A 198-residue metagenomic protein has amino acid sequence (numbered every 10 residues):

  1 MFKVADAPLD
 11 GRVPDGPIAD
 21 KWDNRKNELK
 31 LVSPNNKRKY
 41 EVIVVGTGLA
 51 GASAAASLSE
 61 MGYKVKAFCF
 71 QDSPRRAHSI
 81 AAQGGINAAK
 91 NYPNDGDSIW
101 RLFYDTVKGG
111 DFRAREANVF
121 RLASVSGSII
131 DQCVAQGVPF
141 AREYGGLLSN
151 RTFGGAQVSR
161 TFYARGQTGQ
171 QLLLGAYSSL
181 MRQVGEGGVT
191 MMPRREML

Functional and structural regions predicted by a protein language model:
M1-N24, L29, F70-L198: Conserved N-terminal/central alpha/beta ligand/cofactor-binding core
L31-V32, A54: Generic recognition of flexible, low-complexity loop/linker segments
S33-P34, Y63-R75: Short, hydrophobic/aliphatic alpha-helical segments
N36-K39: Short helix-loop-beta connector
E41-A67: N-terminal Rossmann-like FAD-binding beta1-loop-alpha1 element of flavoenzymes
